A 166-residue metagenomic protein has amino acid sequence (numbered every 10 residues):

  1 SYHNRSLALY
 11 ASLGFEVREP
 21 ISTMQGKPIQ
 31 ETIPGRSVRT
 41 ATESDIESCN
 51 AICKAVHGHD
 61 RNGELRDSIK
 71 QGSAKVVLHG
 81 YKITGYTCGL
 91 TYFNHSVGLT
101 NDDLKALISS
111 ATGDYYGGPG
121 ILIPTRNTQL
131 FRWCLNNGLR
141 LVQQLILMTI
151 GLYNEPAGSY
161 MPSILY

Functional and structural regions predicted by a protein language model:
S1-P20, R126-Q143: Conserved active-site alpha-helix within GNAT-family acetyltransferase domains
S22-Q25: Long, charge-dense
K27-E43: Conserved N-terminal entry element of GNAT/NAT acetyltransferase domains
R39-Y166: Intrinsically disordered, low-complexity, positively biased terminal segments
